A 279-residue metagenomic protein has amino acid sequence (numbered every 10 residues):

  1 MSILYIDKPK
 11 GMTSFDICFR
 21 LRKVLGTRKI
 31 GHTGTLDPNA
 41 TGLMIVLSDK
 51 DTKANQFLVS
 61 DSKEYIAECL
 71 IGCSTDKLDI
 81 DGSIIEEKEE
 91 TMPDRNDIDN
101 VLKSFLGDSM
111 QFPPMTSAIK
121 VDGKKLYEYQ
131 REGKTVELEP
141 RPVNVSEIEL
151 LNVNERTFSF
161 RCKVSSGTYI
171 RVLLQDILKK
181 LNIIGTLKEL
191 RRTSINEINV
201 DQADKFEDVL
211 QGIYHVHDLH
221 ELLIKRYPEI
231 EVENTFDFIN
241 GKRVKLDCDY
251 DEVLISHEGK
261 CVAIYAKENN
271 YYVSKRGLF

Functional and structural regions predicted by a protein language model:
M1-L36, A40-L43, N96-D97, K179-F279: Accessory RNA 3′-end/elbow-binding domains used by RNA modification enzymes
V46: Phosphate-centric recognition/catalysis
D49-K53, C73-S74: Short, charged/polar surface micro-motifs in flexible loops or helix N-caps
F57-P113: Acidic, low-complexity central loop/insert segments
A67-C69, I148, F160-C162, L190 (+1 more regions): A structural signal for short, well-ordered beta-strand segments
S117-S146: Extended alpha-helical targeting/anchoring segments, especially N-terminal organellar/secretory targeting helices
K125, T157-N199: Pseudouridine synthase
P142-T157: Helix-hairpin-helix/helix-loop-helix acidic hairpins
